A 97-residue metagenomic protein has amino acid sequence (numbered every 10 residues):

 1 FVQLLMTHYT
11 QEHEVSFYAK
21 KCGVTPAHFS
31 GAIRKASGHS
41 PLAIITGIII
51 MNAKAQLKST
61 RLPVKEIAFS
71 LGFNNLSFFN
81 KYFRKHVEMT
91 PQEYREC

Functional and structural regions predicted by a protein language model:
F1-E14, I33, S37, K54-P63 (+2 more regions): Basic, amphipathic alpha-helical hairpins
E12-G47, M51: Charge-rich, low-complexity intrinsically disordered segments
S16, A27, P63-E66, L76-S77 (+1 more regions): Residues within helix-turn-helix
C22, L71-G72, F83: Core residues of bacterial helix-turn-helix
F29, F78-F79, F83: Short hydrophobic/aromatic patch on the recognition helix
A36-N74, E96-C97: Terminal helix-turn-helix DNA-binding modules in bacterial transcription factors
K81-C97: …primarily DNA-binding HTH/wHTH and HhH modules…
